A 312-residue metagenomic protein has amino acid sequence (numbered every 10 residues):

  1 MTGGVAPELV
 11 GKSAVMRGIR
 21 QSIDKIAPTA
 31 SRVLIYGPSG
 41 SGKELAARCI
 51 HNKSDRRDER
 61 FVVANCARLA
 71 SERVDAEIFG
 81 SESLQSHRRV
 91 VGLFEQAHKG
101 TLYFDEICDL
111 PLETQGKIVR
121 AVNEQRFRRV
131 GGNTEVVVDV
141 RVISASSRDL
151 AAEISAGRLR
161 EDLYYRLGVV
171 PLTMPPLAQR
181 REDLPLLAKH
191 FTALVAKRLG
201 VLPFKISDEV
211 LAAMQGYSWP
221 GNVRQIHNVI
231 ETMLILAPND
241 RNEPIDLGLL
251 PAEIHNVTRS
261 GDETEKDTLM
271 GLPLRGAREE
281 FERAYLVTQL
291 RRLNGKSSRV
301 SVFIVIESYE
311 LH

Functional and structural regions predicted by a protein language model:
M1-G3, R259-E265: Intrinsically disordered or compositionally simple regulatory linkers and C-terminal tails in signal-transduction
T2-E8, K12-R17, Q21-D24, P28 (+7 more regions): Nucleotide-binding/hydrolysis machinery
E8, Q21-Q85, E95-P111, P176-R181 (+1 more regions): Conserved post-Walker A coupling segment in P-loop NTPases
R20, R48, F79, Q115 (+2 more regions): A short, noncatalytic alpha-helical element within ATPase nucleotide-binding/catalytic domains
V33-I35, G42, R48, E265-H312: Bacterial C-terminal helix-turn-helix
N65, R89-K99, Y103, P111-K117 (+2 more regions): AAA+/SF3 P-loop NTPase mechanochemical coupling elements
G80-R88, E124-R129, A152, D267-T268: Short gly/ser/thr-rich secondary-structure transition/capping motifs
C108-D109, V119, R291: Catalytic acidic motif of RecA-like/P-loop NTPases
